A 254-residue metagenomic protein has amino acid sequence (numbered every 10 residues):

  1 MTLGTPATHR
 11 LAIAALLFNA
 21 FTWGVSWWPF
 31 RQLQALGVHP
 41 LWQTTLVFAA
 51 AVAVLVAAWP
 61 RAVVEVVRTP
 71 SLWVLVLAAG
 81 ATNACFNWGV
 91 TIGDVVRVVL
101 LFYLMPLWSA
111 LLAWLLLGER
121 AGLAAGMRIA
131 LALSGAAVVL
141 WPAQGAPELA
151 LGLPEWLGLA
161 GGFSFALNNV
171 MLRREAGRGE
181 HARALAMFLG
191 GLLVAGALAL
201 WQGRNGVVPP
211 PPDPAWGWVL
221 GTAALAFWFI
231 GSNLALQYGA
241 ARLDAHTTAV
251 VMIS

Functional and structural regions predicted by a protein language model:
M1-W42, C85, A130, S134-A137 (+1 more regions): Glycine-/small-residue-enriched transmembrane alpha-helix faces in small-molecule transporters and effluxers
L11-A15, P40-A57, R128-L131, W156 (+1 more regions): Hydrophobic alpha-helical transmembrane segments of multi-pass integral membrane proteins, especially transporters
L11-N19, A62-C85, I129, G152-G161 (+2 more regions): Loop-to-transmembrane-helix transition segments
V25, A62-R97, F102, V138-V139 (+1 more regions): Specific transmembrane alpha-helical segments of multi-pass solute transporters/efflux pumps, especially DMT/EamA
G37-A50, W88-P106, A150-S164, P214-F227: Structural signature of hydrophobic alpha-helical transmembrane segments
L55, A124-A143: Hydrophobic transmembrane alpha-helices of multi-pass small-molecule transport proteins
W59-P60, M105-A130, S254: C-terminal transmembrane-helix exit sites in multi-pass transporters
L100-L104, E175-G191, F229-S254: Helix-helix packing/entry segments at the starts of transmembrane helices
